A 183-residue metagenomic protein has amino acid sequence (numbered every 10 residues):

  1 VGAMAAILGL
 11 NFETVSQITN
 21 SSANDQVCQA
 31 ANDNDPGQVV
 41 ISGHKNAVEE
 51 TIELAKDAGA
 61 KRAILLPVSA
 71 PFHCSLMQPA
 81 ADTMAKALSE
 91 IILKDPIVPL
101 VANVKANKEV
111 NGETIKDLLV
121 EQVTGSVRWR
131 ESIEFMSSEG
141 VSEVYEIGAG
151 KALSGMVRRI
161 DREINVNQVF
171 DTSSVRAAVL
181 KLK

Functional and structural regions predicted by a protein language model:
V1-T124: Alpha/beta catalytic cores of group-transfer enzymes, especially the acyltransferase/condensing modules of polyketide
S89-K183: Acyltransferase/transacylase module recognition
